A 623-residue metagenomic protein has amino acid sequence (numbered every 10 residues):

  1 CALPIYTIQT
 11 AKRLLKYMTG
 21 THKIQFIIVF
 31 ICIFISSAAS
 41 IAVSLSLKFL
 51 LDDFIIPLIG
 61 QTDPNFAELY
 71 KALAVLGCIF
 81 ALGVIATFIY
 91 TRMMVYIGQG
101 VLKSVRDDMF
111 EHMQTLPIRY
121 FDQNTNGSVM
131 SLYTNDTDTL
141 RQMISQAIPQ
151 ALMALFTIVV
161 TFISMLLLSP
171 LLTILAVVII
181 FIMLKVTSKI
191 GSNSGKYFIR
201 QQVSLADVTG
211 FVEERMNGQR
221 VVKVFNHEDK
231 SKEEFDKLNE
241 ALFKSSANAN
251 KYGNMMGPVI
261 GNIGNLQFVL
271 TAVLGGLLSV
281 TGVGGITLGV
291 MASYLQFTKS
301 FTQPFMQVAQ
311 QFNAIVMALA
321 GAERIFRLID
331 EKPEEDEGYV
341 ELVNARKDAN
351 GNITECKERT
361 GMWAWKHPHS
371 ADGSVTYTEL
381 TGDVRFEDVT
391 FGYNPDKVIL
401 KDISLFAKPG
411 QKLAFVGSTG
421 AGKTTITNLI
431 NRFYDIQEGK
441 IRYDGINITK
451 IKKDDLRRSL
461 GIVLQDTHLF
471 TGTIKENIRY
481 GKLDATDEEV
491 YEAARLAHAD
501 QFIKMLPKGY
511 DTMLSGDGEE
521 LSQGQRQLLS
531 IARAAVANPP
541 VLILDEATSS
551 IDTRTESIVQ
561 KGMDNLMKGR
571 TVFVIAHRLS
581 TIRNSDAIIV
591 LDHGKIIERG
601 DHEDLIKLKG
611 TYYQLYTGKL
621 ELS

Functional and structural regions predicted by a protein language model:
A2-S40, I55-V75, Y90-M94, G98 (+11 more regions): Membrane-integrated ABC transporters
G20-K23, I118-R119, T137-I144, I148 (+7 more regions): An intracellular "coupling" helix at the cytosolic face of ABC transporter transmembrane type-1 domains
T21, Q25-I35, Q146-R200, T271-I286 (+1 more regions): Transmembrane helices of ABC transporter permease
I24-F49, A72, L76, T91-V95 (+4 more regions): Alpha-helical segments in transporter systems
P57, S164-V178, N248, Y252-R324 (+2 more regions): Helix-loop-helix
T62, A345-S623: ABC-type nucleotide-binding domain
I79-G98, P149-F156, L175-Q201, R215 (+2 more regions): Alpha-helical transmembrane segments of multi-pass membrane proteins
Y90, M94-V95, H112-V159, N217: Juxtamembrane loop-to-helix connectors within ABC transporter transmembrane domains
